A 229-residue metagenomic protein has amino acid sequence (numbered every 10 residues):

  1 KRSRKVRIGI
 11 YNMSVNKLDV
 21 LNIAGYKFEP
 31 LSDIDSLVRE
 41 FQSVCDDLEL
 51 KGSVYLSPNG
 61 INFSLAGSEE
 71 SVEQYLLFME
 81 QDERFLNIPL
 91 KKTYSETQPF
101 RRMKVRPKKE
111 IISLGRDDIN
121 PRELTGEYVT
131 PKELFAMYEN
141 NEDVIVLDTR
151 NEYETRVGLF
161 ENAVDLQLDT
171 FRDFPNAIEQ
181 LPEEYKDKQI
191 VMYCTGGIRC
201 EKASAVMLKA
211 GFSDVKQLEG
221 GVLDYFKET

Functional and structural regions predicted by a protein language model:
K1-N12: N-terminal amphipathic/basic-hydrophobic helices that include classical n-h-c signal peptides and signal-anchor
S14-E127, N140, V144, R150-T229: Rhodanese-like catalytic fold shared by cysteine-dependent sulfurtransferases and DSP/PTP-type phosphatases
M137: Internal glycine-rich flexible loops
